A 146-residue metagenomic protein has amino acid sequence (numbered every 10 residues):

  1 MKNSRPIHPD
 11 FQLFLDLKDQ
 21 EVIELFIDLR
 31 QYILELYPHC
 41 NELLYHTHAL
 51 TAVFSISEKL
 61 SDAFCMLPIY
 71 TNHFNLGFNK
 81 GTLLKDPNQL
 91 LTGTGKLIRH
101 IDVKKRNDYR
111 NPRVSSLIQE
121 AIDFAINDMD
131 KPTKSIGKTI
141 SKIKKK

Functional and structural regions predicted by a protein language model:
M1-K146: Charge-dense, helix-prone N-terminal extensions
